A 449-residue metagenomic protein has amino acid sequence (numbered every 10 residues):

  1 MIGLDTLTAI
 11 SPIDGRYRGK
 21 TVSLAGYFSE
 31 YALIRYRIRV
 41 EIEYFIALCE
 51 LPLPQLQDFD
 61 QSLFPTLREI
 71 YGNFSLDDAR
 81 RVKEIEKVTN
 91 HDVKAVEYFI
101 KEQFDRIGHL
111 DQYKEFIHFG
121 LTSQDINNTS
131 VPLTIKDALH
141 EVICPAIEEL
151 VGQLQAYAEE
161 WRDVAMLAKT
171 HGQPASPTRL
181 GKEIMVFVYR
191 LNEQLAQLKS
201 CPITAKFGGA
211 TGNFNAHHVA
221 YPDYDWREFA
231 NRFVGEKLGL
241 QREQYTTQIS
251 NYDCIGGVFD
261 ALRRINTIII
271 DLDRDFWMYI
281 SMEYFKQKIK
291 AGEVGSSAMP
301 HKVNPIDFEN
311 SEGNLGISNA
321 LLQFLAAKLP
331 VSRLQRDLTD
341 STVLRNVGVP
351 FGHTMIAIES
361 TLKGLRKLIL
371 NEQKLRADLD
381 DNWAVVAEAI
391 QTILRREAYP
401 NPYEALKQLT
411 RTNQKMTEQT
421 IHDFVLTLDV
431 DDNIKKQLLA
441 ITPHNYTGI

Functional and structural regions predicted by a protein language model:
I2-F214, Y221-F233, G295, F308-N310 (+4 more regions): A helix-coil-helix interface module used to build multimeric assemblies and to scaffold catalytic/cofactor sites
I2-R35, V40, S62, E86-N90 (+2 more regions): Glycine-rich cofactor/substrate-binding loops
E41-A47, Q103, L150, L154-Y157 (+12 more regions): Amphipathic alpha-helices that form helix-helix packing interfaces
K136, I143, I184, N251 (+4 more regions): Amphipathic alpha-helical coiled-coil segments and their boundaries
K182, G256-R264, A389-R396: Short, well-ordered beta-strand elements within core beta-sheets of diverse protein domains
Q194, Q241, T247-R333: Glycine-rich anion/phosphate-binding loop at the beta-strand->alpha-helix junction
L198-F207, F276-K286, M416-T417: Short conserved catalytic/interaction loops centered on acidic-Pro-aromatic/His motifs
Y224-Q248, Y252: Active-site-adjacent "gating/activation" loops or surface patches in catalytic cores
